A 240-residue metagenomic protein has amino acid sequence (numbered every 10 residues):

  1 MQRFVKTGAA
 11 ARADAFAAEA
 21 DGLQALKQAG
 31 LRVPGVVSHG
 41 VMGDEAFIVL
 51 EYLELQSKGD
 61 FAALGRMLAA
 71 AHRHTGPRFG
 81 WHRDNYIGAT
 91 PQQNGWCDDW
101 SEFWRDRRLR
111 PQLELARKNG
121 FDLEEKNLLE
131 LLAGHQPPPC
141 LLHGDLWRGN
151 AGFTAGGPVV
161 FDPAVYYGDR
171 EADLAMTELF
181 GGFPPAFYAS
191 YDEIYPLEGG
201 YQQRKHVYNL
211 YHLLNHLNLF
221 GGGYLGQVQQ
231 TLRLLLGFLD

Functional and structural regions predicted by a protein language model:
Q2-E102: ATP-binding pocket architecture of kinase catalytic cores
A18-A25, A63-A70, N127, A186 (+2 more regions): Alpha-helical elements of Rossmann-like donor-binding domains used by nucleotide-donor carbohydrate transfer enzymes
Q24-Q28, R66, A70, F103 (+3 more regions): Residue-level signal for well-ordered alpha-helical scaffold segments within enzymatic catalytic domains
G30, H72-F79, L132, Y195 (+3 more regions): A general structural signal marking secondary-structure boundaries and capping sites
G35-V37, P139-G152, Q227-V228: A short glycine-rich, hydrophobically flanked beta-strand micro-motif that places a catalytic Asp/Glu for divalent metal
M42-F61, A70-R73, T90, D106-P111 (+2 more regions): A glycine-centered beta->alpha junction motif in the catalytic cores of kinase/phosphotransferase enzymes
G76-L142, L239: An alpha-helical support segment within catalytic cores of ATP-dependent transferases
Q93-R105, E114, C140-L141, R148-H206 (+3 more regions): Active-site Asp-x-Gly
